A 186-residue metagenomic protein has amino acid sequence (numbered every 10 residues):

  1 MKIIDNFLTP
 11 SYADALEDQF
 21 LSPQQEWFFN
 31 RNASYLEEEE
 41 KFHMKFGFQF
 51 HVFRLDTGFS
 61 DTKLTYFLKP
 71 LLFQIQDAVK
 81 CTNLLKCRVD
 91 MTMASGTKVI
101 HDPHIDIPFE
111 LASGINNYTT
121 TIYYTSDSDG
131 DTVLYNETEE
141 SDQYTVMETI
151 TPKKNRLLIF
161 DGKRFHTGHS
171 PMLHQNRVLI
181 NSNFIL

Functional and structural regions predicted by a protein language model:
M1-T82: Non-heme Fe(II)/2-oxoglutarate
G58-L186: Catalytic core of non-heme Fe(II) oxygenases with the double-stranded beta-helix
